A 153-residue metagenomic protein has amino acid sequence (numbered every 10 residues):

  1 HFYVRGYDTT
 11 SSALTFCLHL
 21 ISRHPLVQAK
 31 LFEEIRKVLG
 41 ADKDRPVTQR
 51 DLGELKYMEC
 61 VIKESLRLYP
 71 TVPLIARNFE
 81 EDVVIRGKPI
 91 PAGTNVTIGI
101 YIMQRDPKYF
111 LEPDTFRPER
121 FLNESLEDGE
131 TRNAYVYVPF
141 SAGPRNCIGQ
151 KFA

Functional and structural regions predicted by a protein language model:
H1-F2, V83: Active-site-adjacent structural elements in folded domains
F2-S12, H19, A134-A153: Cytochrome P450 heme-iron axial ligand motif
S12-T15, E59: Non-catalytic, well-ordered alpha-helical scaffold segments
H19-T71, F79-T97, F110-L122, E127-Y135 (+1 more regions): Cytochrome P450 I-helix active-site segment
Q104-Y109: Short, Lys/Arg- and Gly-enriched loop/turn segments at beta-strand edges
